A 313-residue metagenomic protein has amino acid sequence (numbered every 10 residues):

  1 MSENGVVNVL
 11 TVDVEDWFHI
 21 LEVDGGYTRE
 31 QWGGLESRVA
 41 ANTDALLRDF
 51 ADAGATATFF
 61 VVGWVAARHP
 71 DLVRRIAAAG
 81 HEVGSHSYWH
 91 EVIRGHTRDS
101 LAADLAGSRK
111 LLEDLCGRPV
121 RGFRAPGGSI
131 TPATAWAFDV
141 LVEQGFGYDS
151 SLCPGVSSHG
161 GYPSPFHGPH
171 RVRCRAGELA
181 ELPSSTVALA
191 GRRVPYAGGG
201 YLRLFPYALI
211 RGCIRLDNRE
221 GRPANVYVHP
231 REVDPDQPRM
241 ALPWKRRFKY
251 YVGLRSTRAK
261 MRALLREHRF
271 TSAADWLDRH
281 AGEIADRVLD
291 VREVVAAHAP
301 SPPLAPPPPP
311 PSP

Functional and structural regions predicted by a protein language model:
M1-G122, G127-A190, L209-P313: Catalytic alpha-helical scaffold of carbohydrate-active enzymes acting on polysaccharides/glycoconjugates
V194-L204: Surface-exposed cleft-lining segments at the edges of enzyme active sites
